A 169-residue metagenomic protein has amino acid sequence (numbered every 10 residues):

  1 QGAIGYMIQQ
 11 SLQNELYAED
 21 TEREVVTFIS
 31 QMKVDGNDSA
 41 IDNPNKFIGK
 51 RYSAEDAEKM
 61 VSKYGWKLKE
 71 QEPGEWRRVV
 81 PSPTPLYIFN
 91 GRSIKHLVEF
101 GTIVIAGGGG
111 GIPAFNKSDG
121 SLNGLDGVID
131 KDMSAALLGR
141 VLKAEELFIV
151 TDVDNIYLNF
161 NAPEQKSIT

Functional and structural regions predicted by a protein language model:
Q1-T169: Nucleotide/pyrophosphate-binding catalytic subdomain
